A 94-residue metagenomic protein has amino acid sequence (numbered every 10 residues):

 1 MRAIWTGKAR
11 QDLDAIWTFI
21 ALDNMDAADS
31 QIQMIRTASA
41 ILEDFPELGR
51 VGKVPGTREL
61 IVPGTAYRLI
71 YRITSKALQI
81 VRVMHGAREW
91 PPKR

Functional and structural regions predicted by a protein language model:
R2-T57, T74-A77, K93: Basic, Lys/Arg-enriched alpha-helical interface segments
E47, A66-Y67: A generic local structural motif
I61-G64: A short catalytic or substrate-binding loop motif that flags glycine-/basic-rich loops and adjacent residues that bind
Y67-R68, R72-R94: Enriched for short, Lys/Arg-rich terminal
